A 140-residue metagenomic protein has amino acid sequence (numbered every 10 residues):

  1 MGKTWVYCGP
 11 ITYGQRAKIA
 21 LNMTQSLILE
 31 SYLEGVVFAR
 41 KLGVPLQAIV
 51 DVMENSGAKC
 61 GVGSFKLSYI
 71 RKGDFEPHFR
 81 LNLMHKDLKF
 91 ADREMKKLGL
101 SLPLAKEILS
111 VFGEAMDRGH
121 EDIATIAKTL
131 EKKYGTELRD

Functional and structural regions predicted by a protein language model:
V6-G9, L104: General beta-strand structural signal in soluble alpha/beta enzymes
Y13-T129, K133: Helical "substrate-binding/catalytic lid" subdomain of Rossmann-like NAD(P)-dependent dehydrogenases/reductases
